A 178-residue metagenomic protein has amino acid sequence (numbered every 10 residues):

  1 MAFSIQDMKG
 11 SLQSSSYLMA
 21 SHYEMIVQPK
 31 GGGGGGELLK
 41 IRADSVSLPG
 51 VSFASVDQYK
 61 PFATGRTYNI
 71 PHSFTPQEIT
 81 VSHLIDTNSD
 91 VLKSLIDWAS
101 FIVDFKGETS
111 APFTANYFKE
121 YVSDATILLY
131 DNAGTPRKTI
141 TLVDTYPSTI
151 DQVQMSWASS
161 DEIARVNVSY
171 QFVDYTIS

Functional and structural regions predicted by a protein language model:
M1-S178: Glycine-rich, low-complexity intrinsically disordered segments
